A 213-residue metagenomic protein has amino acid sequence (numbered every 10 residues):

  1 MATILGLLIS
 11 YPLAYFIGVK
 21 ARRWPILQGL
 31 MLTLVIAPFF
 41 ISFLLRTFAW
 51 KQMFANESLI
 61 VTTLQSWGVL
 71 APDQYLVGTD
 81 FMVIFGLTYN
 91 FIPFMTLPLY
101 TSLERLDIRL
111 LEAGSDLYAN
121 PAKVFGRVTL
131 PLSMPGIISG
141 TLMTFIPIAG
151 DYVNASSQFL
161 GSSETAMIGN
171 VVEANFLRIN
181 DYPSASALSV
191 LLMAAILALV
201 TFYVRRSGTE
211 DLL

Functional and structural regions predicted by a protein language model:
M1-I9, L13, G126, L130 (+4 more regions): Hydrophobic alpha-helical transmembrane segments of multipass integral membrane proteins, especially permease/channel
A2-V35, T201-R205: Transmembrane-helix boundary motif in ABC transporter permease subunits
I4, Y89-R109, A119-D151: Transmembrane alpha-helices
L7, Y11, Y15, L44-T47 (+5 more regions): Membrane-embedded alpha-helical segments of multi-pass transporters/permeases
I17, A37, R109-L117, A185: Short hydrophobic faces within alpha-helices
K20-L30, I60, T79, P121 (+2 more regions): Membrane-helix interface segments
L27, T47-T88, A122, Q158-E164: Membrane-interfacial helix termini and adjacent extracytoplasmic/periplasmic loops of multi-pass transporters
I148, Y152-R205, T209: Interhelical loop and adjacent transmembrane-helix boundary motif in polytopic membrane transport permeases
